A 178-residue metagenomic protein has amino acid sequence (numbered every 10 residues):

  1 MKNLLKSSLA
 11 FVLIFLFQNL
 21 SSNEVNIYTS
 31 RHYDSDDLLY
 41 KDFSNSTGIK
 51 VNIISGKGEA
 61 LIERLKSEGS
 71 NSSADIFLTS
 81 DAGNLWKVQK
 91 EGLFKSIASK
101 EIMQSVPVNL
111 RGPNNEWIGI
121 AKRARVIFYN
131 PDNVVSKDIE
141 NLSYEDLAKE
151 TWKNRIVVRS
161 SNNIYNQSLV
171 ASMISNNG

Functional and structural regions predicted by a protein language model:
M1, S22-N23: Absolute protein N-terminus
M1-L9: Bacterial N-terminal signal peptides that target proteins for export
S8-A10, L20-S21: Cleavable N-terminal signal peptides
F11-I14, G83: Short, linear, compositionally biased motifs with a strong N-terminal bias
L16-Q18: N-terminal signal peptide c-region/cleavage motif recognized by signal peptidases
N23-K87: Early extracytoplasmic/lumenal segment of secretory-pathway proteins
S30, S73-G178: Extracytoplasmic ligand-binding site segments that recognize negatively charged/polar headgroups
